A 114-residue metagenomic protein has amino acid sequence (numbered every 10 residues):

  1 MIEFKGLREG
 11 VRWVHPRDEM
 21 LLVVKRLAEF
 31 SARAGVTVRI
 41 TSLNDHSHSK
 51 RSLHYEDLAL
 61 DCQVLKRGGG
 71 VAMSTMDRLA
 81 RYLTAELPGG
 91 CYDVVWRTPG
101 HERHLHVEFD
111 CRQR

Functional and structural regions predicted by a protein language model:
M1-I2: Short coil-to-beta-strand
K5, G10-D18, S49-L58, V64-R114: Catalytic cores and adjacent binding grooves of peptidoglycan-active enzymes
D18-R51: Extended, low-complexity, intrinsically disordered C-terminal regulatory tails of eukaryotic serine/threonine kinases
